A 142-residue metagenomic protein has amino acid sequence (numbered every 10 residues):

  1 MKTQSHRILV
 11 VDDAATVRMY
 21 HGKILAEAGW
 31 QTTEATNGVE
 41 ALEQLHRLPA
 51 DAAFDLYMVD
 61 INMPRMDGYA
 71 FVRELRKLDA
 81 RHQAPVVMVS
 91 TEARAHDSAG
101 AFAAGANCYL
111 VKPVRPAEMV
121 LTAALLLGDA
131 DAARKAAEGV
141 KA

Functional and structural regions predicted by a protein language model:
M19-E27: Charged docking surfaces used in two-component/phosphorelay signaling
E34-L56: Acidic, metal-coordinating helix/loop segments flanking the phosphotransfer/catalytic sites of two-component signaling
M63: Receiver (REC) domain active-site loop signature in two-component systems and cognate sites in sensor histidine kinases
V114-A123: C-terminal output helix
